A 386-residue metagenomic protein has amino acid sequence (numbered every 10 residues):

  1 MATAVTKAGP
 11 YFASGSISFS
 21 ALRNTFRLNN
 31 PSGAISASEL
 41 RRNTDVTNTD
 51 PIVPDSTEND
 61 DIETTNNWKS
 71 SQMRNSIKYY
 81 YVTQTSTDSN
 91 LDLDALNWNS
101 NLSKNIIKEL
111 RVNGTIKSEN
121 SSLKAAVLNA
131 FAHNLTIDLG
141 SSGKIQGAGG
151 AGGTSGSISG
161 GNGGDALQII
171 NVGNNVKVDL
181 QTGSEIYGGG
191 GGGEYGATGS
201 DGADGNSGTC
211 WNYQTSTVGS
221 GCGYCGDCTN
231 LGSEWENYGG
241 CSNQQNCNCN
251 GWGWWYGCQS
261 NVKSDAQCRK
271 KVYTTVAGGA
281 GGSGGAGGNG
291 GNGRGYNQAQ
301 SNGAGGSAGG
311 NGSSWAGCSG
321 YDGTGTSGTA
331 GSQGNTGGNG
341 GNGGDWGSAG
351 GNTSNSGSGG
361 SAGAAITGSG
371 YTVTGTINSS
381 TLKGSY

Functional and structural regions predicted by a protein language model:
A2-Y386: Glycine-centric low-complexity repeats
